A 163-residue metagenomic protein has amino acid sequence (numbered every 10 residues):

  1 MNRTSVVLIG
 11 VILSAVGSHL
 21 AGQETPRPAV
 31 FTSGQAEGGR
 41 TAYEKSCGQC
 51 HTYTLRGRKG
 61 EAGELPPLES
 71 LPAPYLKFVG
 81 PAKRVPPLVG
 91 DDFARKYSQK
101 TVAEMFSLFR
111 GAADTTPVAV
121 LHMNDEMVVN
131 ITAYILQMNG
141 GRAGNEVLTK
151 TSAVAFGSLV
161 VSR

Functional and structural regions predicted by a protein language model:
M1-T4: Positively charged n-region of N-terminal signal peptides that target proteins for export
V6-V16: Bacterial N-terminal signal peptides
L20-A42, R56-E61: Electrostatic cytochrome c docking/interface patches
P26, K83, V118-R163: Flexible coil segments in periplasmic/lumen-exposed cytochrome c-class electron-transfer proteins
E37-G48, A62-G63, Q99, H122-D125: Sequence context surrounding c-type heme c attachment/ligation sites in exported
G39, Y43-T54, P72-A73, K77 (+2 more regions): The canonical Cys-X-X-Cys-His
R56-F106: Gly/Gly-Pro-rich "capping" loops immediately C-terminal to redox-active cysteine motifs in periplasmic/lumenal
Q99-R110, D125-A133: An amphipathic alpha-helix signature
